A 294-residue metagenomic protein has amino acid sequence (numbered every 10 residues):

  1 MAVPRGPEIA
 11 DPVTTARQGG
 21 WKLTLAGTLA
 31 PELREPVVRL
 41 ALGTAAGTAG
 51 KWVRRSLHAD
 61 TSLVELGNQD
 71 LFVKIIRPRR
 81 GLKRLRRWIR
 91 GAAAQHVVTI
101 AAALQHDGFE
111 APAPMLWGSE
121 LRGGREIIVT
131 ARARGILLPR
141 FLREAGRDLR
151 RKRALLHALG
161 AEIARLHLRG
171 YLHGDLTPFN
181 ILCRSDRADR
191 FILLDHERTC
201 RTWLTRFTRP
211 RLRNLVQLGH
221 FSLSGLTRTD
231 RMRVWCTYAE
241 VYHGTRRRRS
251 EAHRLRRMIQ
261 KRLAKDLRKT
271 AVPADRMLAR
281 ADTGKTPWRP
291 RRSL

Functional and structural regions predicted by a protein language model:
A2-G50: Juxta-kinase regulatory segment immediately upstream of eukaryotic protein kinase catalytic domains
P36-L137, A164-R169, H173, T283 (+1 more regions): Conserved ATP-binding subdomain of kinase catalytic cores across diverse folds
R122-E126, S185-R190: A short, glycine/Asx- and small/polar-enriched loop/turn that sits immediately N-terminal to a beta-strand
L138-R147: AlphaC helix of the protein kinase catalytic domain
L176-C183: Hydrophobic residue at the +6 position relative to the catalytic HRD Asp in the kinase catalytic loop
I192-Q260: C-lobe/activation-segment region of protein kinase-like
K261-L294: ATP/Mg2+ or Mg2+-diphosphate-binding catalytic cores that bind nucleotide phosphates or diphosphates via glycine-rich
